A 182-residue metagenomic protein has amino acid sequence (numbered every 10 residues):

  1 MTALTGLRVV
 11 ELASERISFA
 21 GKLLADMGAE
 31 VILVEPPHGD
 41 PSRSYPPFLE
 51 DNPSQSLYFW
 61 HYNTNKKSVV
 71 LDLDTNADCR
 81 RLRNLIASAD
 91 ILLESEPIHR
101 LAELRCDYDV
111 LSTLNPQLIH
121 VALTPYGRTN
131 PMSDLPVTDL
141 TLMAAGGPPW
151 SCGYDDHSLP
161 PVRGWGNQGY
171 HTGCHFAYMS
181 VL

Functional and structural regions predicted by a protein language model:
M1-L182: N-terminal helix-loop segment corresponding to the beta1-alpha1 unit of nucleotide/adenylate-binding folds
